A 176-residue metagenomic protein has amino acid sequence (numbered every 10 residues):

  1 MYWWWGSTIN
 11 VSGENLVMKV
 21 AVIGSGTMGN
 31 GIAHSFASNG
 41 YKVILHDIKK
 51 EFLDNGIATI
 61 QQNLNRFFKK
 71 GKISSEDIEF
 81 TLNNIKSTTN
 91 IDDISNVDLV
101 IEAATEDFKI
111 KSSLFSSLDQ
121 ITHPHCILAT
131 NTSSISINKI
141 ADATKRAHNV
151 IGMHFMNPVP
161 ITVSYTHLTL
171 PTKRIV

Functional and structural regions predicted by a protein language model:
W3-W5: Tryptophan (W) side chains
G13-R66, K70: NAD(P)+-binding Rossmann beta1-loop-alpha1 motif at the extreme N-terminus of oxidoreductases
K72-I73, I78-I127, I135: Rossmann-like NAD(P)-binding element
S113-P158: Rossmann-fold NAD(P)-binding glycine/threonine-rich loop
P158-Y165: Acidic/polar active-site rim loop that often engages polyanionic ligands
T166-T172: Conserved small/polar residues in nucleotide/adenosyl-binding loops
